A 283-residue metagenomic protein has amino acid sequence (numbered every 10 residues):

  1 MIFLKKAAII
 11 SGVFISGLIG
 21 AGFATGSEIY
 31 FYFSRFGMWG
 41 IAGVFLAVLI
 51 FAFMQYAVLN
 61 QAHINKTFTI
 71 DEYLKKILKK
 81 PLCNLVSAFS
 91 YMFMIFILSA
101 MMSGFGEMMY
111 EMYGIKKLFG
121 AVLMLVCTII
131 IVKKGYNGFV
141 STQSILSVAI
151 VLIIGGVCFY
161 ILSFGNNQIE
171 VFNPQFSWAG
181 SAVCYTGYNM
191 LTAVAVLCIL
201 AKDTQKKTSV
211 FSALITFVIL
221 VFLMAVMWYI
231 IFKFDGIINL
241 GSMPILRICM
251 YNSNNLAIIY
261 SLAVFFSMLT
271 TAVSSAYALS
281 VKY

Functional and structural regions predicted by a protein language model:
K5-A24, F93-M94, L98, I161-G165 (+3 more regions): Hydrophobic, membrane-embedded alpha-helices of multi-pass small-molecule transporters
K5-A7, Y32-A57, V210-A225: Extracellular loop-to-transmembrane helix junctions
A7-G17, A42-F53, N84-I95, E111-G135 (+3 more regions): Transmembrane alpha-helical segments of multi-pass small-molecule transport proteins
I19, G40-V44, K75-S87, L146-L162 (+2 more regions): Small-residue-rich segments of transmembrane alpha-helices in multi-pass membrane proteins, especially helix faces
F45-D71, I230, F234: Juxtamembrane transmembrane-helix boundary signature
A57-Y113, S261-Y283: Hydrophobic transmembrane alpha-helices that form the core helical bundles of multi-pass secondary transporters
Q61, A100-M112, L125-L146, K202-Q205: Membrane-water interface regions at transmembrane-helix termini and the short interhelical loops of multi-pass membrane
F232-N254: Membrane-interface interhelical connector segments
